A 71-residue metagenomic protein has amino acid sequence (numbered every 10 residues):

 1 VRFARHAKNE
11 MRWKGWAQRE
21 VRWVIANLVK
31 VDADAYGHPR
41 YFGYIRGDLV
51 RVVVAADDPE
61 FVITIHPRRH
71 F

Functional and structural regions predicted by a protein language model:
V1-F71: Ribonuclease/tRNase effector modules and their secretory precursors
